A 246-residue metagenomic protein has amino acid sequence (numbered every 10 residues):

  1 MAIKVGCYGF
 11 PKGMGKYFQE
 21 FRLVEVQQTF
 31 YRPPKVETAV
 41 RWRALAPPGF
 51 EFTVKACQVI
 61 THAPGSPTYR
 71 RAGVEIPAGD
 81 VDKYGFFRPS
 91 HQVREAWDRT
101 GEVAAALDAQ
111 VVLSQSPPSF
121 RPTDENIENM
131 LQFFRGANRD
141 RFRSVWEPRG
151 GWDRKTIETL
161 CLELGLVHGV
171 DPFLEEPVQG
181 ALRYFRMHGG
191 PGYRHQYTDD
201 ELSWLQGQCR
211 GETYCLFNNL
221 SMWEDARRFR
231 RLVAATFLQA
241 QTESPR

Functional and structural regions predicted by a protein language model:
M1-R246: Residues lining hydrophobic/aromatic ligand-binding pockets adjacent to catalytic sites
